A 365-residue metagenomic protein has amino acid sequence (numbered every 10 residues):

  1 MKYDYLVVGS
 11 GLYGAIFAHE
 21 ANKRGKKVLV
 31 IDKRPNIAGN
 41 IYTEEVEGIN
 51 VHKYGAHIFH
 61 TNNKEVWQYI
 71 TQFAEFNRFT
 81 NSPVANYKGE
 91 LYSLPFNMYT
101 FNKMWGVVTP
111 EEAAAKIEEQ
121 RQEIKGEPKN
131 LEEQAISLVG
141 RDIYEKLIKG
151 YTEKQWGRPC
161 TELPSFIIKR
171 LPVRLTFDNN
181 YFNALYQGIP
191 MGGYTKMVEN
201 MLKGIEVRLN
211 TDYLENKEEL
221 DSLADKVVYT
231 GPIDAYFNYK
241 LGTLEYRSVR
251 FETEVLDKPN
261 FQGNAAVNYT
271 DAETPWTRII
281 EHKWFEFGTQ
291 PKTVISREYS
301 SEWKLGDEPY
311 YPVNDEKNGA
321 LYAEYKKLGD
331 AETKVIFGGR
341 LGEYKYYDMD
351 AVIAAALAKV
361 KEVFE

Functional and structural regions predicted by a protein language model:
Y3-V30, V360, F364: N-terminal Rossmann-like FAD-binding beta1-loop-alpha1 element of flavoenzymes
L12-Y13, P35-N36, Y99, E153 (+5 more regions): Short, solvent-exposed loop/turn segments at secondary-structure junctions
H19-E47: Glycine-rich FAD pyrophosphate-binding loop
R24, L214-L328: Mid-domain catalytic core of redox enzymes that form a hydrophobic substrate pocket/lid adjacent to a catalytic redox
E45-K53, D178-Y181: Short glycine/proline- and charge-enriched loop/turn segments that cap or connect secondary-structure elements
A56-E90: N-terminal FAD cofactor-binding segment of flavoenzymes
A85-S93, M98-K226, T230, D234-F237: Active-site/ligand-binding neighborhood in enzyme catalytic cores
E308-E365: C-terminal catalytic lobe of FAD-dependent flavoproteins
